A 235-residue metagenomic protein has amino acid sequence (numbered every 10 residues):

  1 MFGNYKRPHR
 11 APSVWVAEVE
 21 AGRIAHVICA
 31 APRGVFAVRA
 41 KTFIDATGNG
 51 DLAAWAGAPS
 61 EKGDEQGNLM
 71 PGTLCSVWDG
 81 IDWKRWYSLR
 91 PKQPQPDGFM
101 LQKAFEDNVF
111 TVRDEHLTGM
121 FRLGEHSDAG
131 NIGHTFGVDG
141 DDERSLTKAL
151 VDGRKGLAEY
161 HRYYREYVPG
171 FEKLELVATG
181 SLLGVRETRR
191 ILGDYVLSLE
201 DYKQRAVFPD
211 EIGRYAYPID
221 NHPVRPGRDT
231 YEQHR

Functional and structural regions predicted by a protein language model:
M1-R7: N-terminal Rossmann-like dinucleotide/flavin-binding domain of flavoprotein oxidoreductases that bind FAD/FMN
R10-A11, W15, A21-H26, A30-A31 (+2 more regions): Flavin (FAD/FMN)-binding glycine-rich loop and adjacent Rossmann-like elements that form
